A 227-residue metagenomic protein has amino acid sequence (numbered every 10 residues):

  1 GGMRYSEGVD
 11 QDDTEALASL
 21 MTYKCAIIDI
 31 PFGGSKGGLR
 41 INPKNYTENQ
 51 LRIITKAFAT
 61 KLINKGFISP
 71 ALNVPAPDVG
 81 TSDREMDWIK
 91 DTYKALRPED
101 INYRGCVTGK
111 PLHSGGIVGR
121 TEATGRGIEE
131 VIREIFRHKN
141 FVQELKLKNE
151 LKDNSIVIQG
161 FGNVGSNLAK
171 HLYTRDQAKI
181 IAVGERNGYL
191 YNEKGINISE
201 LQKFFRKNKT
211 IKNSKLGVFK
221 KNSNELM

Functional and structural regions predicted by a protein language model:
G2-T22: N-terminal cap/recognition module
M3, L39, I181: A broad, low-specificity signal marking well-ordered, structured residues that form hydrophobic/aromatic
S6, A26-K152: Glycine/serine-rich phosphate-binding loop and adjoining beta1-alpha1 elements at the start of nucleotide-handling
G8, K44, Y189-N192: Active-site-proximal flexible loops/turns
D10, Y46-E48, S82, N197 (+1 more regions): Helix N-cap and loop-to-helix transition residues
A16, L72-V74, I101, A182-E185: General beta-strand structural signal in soluble alpha/beta enzymes
G119-M227: Glycine-rich phosphate/diphosphate-binding loop of Rossmann-like nucleotide-binding domains
